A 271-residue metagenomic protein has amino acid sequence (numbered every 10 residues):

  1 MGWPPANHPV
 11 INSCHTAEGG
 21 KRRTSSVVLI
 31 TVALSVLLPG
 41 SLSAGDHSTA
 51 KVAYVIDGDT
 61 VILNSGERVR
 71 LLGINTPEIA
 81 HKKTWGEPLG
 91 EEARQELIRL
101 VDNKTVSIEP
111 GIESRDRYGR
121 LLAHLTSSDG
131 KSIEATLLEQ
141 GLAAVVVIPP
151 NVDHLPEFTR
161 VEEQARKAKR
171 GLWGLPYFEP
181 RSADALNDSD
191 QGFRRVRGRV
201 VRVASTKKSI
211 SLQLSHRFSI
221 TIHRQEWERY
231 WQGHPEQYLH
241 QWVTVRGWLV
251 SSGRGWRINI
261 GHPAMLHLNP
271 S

Functional and structural regions predicted by a protein language model:
G2-P5, V10-H15, G19, A33 (+1 more regions): Small beta-barrel nucleic-acid-binding modules, primarily SNase/OB-fold domains and secondarily Tudor-like barrels
S25-A33: Sec-dependent N-terminal signal peptides
